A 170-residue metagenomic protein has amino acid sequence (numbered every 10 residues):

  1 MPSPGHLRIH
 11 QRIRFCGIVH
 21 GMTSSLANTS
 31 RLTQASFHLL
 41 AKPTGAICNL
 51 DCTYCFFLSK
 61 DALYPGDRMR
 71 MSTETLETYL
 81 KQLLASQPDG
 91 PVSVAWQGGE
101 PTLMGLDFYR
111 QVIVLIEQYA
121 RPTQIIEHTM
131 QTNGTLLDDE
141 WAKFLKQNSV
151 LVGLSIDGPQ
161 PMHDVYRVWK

Functional and structural regions predicted by a protein language model:
I13-A41, D89: N-terminal [4Fe-4S]-dependent radical SAM core
Q34-E74: Canonical Radical SAM [4Fe-4S] cluster-binding loop centered on the CxxxCxxC motif and its immediate flanking residues
P43, G98-G99, T132: Short glycine-centered, acidic/aromatic-flanked micro-motifs in structured strand/loop junctions that mark active-site
P65-T73, T102, L106, K170: Flexible, glycine- and charge-enriched loops at secondary-structure boundaries
M71-T78, Q111: A general alpha-helical scaffold signature found inside nucleotide-binding enzyme cores
L80-K81, A85-A95, M104-K170: Radical SAM/AdoMet-radical enzyme domain recognition
